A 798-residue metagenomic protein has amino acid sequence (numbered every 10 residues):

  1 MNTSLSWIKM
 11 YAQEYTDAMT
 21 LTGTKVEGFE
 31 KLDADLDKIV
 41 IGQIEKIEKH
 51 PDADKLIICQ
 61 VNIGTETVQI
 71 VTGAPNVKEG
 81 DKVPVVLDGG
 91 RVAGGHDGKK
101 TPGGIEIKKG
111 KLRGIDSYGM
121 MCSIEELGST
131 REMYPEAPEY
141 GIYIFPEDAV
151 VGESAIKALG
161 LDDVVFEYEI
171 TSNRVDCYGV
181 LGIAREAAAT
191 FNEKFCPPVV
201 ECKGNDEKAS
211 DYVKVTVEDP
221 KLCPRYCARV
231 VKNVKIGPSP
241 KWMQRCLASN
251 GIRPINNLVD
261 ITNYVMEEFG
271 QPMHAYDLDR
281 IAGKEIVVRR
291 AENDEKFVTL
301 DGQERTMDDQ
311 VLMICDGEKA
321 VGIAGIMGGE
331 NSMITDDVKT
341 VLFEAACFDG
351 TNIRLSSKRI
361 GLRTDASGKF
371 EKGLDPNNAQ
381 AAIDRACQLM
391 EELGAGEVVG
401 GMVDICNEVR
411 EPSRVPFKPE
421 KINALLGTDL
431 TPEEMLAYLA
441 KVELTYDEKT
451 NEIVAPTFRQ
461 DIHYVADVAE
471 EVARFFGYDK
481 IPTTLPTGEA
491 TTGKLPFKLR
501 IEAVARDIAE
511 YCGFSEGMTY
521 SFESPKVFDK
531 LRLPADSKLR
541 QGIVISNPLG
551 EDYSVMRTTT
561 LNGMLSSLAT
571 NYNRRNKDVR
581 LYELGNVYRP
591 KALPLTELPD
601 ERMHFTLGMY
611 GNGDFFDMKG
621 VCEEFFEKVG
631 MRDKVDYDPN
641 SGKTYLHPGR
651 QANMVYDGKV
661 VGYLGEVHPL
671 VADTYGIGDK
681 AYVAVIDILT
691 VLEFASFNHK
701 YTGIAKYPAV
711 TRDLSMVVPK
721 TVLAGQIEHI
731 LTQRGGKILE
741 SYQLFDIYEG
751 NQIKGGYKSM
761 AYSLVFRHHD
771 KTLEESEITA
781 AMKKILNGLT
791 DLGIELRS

Functional and structural regions predicted by a protein language model:
M1-E207, L342, G361, D365 (+3 more regions): Phosphate-backbone binding interfaces of nucleic-acid-interacting proteins
S4-L5, I57, F195-E295: Glycine/proline-enriched, intrinsically flexible loops and inter-domain linkers
L21, K441-L444, K591-L595, D600-E601 (+2 more regions): A carboxyl-terminal module marker
D33-D37, G204-N205, A490-T491, L495 (+3 more regions): Beta-rich nucleic-acid/ligand-interaction surfaces
I41-V71, V151, R245, N256 (+1 more regions): Conserved mixed alpha/beta core segments that line enzyme active sites in large multi-domain catalysts
R113-C122, E126-G128, A137-Y140, I156 (+5 more regions): Mobile "lid/hinge" segments at catalytic clefts and subdomain interfaces of large enzymes
F191-V217, G394-I422, D429: Terminal amphipathic helices with adjacent charged low-complexity linkers/tails
V415-K577, R712, V765-H769, L773-S798: Extended, well-folded interaction surfaces typified by the phenylalanyl-tRNA synthetase beta subunit core
